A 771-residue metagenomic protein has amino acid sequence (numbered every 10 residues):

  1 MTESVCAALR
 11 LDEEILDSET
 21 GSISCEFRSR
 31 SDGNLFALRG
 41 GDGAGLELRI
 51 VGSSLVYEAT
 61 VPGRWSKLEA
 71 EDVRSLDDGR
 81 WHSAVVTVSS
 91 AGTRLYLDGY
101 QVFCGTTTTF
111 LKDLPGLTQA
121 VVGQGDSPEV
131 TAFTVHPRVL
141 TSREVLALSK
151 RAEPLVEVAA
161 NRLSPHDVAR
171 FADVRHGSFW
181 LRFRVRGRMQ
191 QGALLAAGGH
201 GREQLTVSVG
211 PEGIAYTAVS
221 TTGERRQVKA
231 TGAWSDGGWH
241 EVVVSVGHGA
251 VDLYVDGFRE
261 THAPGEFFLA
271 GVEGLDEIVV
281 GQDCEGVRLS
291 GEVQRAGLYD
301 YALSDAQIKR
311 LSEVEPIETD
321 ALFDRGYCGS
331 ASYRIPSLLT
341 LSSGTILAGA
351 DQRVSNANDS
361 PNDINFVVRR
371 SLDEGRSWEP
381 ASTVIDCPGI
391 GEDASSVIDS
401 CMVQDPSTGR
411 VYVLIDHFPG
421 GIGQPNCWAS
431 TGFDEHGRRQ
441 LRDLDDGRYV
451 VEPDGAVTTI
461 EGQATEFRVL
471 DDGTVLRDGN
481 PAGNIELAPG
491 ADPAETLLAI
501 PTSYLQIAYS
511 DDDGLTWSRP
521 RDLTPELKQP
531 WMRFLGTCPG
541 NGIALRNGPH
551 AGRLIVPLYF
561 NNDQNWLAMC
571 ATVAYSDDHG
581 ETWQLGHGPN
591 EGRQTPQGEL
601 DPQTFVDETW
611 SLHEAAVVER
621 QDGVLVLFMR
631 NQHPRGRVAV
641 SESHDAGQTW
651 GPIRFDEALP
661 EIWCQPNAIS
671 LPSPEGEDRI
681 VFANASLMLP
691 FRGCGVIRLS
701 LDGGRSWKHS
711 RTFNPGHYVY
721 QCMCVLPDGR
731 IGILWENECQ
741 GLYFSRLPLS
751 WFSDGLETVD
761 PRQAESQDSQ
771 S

Functional and structural regions predicted by a protein language model:
E3-E58, P137-L146, A160-A215, A302-Q307: Extracellular glycan-recognition modules
D12-I23, V73-R80, Q124-E129, V168-F179 (+3 more regions): Extracellular/lumenal carbohydrate-interaction signature centered on repeated Trp-anchored short motifs
G21-S31, A84-V86, V122, V130-P137 (+4 more regions): Short hydrophobic/aromatic patches on beta-strands that form ligand-binding or substrate-lining surfaces
E58-S83, T217-E241: Short, aromatic/His-centered strand-loop micro-motif at the edge of beta-sheets
R80-R94, G238-D252: Localized edge beta-strand/strand-to-loop motifs within extracellular or lumenal beta-rich domains
F103-V130, A263-E292: Flexible glycan-contacting loops in extracellular carbohydrate-active proteins
V130-R162, R295-T319: Extended recognition patches within non-cytosolic domains
Y301, K309-S771: Asp-box/BNR beta-propeller blade signature and adjacent active/binding-site loops in extracellular glycan-interacting
